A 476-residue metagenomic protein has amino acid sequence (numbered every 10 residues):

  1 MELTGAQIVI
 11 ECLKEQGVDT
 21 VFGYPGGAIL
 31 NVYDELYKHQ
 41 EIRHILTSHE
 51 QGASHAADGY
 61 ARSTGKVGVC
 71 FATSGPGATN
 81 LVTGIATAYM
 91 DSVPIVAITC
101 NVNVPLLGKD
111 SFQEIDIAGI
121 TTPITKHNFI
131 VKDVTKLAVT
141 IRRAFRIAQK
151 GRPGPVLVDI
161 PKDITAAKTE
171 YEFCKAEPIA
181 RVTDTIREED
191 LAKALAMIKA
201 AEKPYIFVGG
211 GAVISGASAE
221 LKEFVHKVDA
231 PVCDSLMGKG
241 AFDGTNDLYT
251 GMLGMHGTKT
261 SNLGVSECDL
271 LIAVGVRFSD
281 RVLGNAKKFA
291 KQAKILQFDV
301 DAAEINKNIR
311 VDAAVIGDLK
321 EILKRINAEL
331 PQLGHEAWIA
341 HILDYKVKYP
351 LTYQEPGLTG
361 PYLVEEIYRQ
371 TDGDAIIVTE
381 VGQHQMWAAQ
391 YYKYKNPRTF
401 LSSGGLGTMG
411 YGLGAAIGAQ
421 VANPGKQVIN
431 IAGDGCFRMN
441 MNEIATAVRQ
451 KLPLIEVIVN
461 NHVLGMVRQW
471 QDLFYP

Functional and structural regions predicted by a protein language model:
E2-A86, M90-P94: N-terminal cofactor/phosphate-binding cores enriched in small/glycine residues, especially glycine-rich loops such as
A6-I10, K14-D19, V32-L36, L343-Q420: Active-site diphosphate/adenylate-binding microenvironment
A6-V18, G59-T64, Y89, I147-R152 (+5 more regions): Glycine-rich phosphate/diphosphate-binding loops that line cofactor/substrate pockets in enzymes
D19-T20, R62-T73, A78-T99, T122-C174 (+4 more regions): Structural signature of the thiamine diphosphate
R62, A212-L296, K395-G425, N440-M441 (+1 more regions): Glycine-rich, anion-gripping cofactor-binding loops and their flanking helix/strand elements in enzyme active sites
I98, L106-Q113, M255, N306-N308 (+3 more regions): Thiamine diphosphate
T135, Y171, A196, Q292-Q383: Phosphate/pyrophosphate-binding active-site segments
K162-E189, K193, A337-W338: Aromatic-enriched
